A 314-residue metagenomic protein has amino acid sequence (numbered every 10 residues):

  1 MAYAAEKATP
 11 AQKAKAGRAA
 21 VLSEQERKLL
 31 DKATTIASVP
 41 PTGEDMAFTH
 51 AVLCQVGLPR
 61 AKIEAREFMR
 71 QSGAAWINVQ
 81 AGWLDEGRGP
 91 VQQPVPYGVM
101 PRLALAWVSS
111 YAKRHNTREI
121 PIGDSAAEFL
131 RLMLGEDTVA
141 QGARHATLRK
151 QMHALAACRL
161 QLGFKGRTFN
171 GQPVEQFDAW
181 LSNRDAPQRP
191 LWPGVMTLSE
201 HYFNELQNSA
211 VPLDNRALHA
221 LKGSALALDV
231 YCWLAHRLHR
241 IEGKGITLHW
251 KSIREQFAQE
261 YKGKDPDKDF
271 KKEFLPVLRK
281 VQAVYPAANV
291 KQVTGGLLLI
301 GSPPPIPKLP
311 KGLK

Functional and structural regions predicted by a protein language model:
M1-K314: Charged, alpha-helix-forming regions
